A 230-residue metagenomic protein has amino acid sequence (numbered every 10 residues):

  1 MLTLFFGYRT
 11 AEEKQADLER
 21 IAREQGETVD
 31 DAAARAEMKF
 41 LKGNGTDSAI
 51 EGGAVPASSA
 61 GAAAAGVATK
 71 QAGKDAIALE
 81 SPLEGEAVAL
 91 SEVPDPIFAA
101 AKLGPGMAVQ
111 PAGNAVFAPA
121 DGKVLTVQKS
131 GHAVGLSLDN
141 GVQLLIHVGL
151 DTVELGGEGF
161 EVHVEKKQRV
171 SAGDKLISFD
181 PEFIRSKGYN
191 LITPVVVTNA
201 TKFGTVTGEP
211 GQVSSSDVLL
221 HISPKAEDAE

Functional and structural regions predicted by a protein language model:
M1-L2: C-terminal transmembrane helix pair
F6-E230: Contiguous, well-folded functional domains in the mature portion of proteins
